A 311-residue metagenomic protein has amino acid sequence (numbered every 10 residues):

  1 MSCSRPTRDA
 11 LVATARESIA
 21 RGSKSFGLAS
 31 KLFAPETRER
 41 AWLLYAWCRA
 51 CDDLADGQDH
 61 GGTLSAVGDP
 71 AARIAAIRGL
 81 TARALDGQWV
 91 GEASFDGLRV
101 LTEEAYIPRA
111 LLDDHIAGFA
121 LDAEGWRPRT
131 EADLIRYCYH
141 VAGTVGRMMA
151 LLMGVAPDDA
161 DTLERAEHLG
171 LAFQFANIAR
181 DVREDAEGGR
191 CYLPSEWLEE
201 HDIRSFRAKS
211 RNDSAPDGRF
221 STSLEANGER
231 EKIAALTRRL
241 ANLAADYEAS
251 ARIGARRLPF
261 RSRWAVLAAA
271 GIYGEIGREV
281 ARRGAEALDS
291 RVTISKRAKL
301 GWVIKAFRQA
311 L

Functional and structural regions predicted by a protein language model:
M1-A172, A179, R183-D213, A226-L311: Catalytic cores of Mg2+-dependent Asp-rich isoprenoid enzymes
